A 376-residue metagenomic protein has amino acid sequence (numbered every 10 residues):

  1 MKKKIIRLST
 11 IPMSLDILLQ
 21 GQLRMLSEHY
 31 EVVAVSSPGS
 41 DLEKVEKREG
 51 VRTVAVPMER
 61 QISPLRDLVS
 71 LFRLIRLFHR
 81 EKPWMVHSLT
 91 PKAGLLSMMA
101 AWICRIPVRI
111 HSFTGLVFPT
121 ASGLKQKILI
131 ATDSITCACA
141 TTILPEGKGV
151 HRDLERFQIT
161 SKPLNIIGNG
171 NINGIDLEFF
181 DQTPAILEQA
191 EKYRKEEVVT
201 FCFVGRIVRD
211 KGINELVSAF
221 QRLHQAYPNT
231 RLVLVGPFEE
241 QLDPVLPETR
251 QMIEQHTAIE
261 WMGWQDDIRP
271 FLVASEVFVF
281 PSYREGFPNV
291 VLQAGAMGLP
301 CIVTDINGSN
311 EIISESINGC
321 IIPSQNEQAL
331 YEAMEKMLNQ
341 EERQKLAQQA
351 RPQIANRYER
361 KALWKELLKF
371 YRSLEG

Functional and structural regions predicted by a protein language model:
D16-G21, V199, F203-R222, Q328: A conserved mid-protein helix/loop that constitutes part of the nucleotide-sugar donor-binding site
V35-S40, N171, V204, R231-V245: Glycosyltransferase donor-sugar binding loop
V54-A55, S134-I186: Donor nucleotide-sugar binding/catalytic pocket of nucleotide-sugar-dependent glycosyltransferases
G236, L246-G263: Nucleotide-activated donor-binding/catalytic signature segment of Leloir-type glycosyltransferases, i.e., the conserved
W264, Y283: Aromatic "clamp/platform" in nucleotide-sugar-dependent glycosyltransferases that forms part of the donor/acceptor
V291, P300-V303: Short hydrophobic beta-strand element within catalytic cores of glycosyltransferases and related nucleotide-activated
E315-S316, C320-E327, K336-E341: Conserved acidic donor-binding segment of nucleotide-sugar-dependent glycosyltransferases
E342-R357, E366-L368: A short, well-ordered alpha-helix in the C-terminal region of glycosyltransferases
